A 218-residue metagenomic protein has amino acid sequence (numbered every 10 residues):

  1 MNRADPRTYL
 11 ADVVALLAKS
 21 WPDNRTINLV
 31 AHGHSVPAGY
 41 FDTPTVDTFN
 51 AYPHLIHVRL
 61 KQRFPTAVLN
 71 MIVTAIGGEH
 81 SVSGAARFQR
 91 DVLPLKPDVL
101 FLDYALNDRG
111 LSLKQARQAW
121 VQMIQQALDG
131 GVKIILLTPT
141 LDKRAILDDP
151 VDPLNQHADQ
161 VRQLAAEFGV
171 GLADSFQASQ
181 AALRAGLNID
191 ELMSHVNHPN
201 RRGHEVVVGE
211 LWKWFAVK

Functional and structural regions predicted by a protein language model:
N2-T74, F88-K96: Serine-esterase "nucleophile elbow" of acetyl-processing enzymes
D5-T8, I76-H80, D149-P150: Short, flexible loop segments at the rims of nucleotide/cofactor-binding pockets, characterized by
V14, P53, H57, A85 (+5 more regions): Extracytoplasmic/secreted envelope proteins and their assembly/folding machinery, especially bacterial periplasmic
V14, T140-K218: Catalytic His-Asp segment of secreted/periplasmic serine-dependent ester chemistry enzymes
S20, Q126, Q163-L164: Alpha-helical scaffold elements within enzyme catalytic domains, especially in hydrolases
N28-V30, H57-K61, P65-L95, L102 (+1 more regions): Internal alpha/beta domain cores that form substrate/cofactor-binding pockets in large enzymes and binding proteins
A38-D42, V82, D108-L111, K143-L147: A short acidic, helix-capping loop that chelates divalent metal ions and anchors anionic groups
P44-A51, L111-Q115, A119, D149-H157 (+2 more regions): Alpha-helix N-cap and loop-to-helix initiation/capping positions
